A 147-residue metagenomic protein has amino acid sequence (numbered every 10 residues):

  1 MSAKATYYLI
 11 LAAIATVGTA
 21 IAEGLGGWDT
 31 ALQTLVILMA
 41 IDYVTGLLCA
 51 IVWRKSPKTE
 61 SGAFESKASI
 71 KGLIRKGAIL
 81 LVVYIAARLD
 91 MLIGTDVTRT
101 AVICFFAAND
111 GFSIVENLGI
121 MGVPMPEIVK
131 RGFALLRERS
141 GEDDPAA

Functional and structural regions predicted by a protein language model:
S2-I21: The first (N-terminal) embedded transmembrane alpha-helix
A12-G18, I74-R88, V102-D110: Hydrophobic alpha-helical transmembrane segments of multi-pass integral membrane proteins
I21-L32, L89-T98: Helix-coil boundary and interhelical linker segments in multi-pass alpha-helical membrane proteins
D29-V44: Loop-to-helix transition at the N-terminal end of transmembrane alpha-helices
A40-S56: Membrane-water interface of transmembrane alpha-helices
S56-I79: Juxtamembrane helix-capping/reentrant segments at transmembrane boundaries
L92-I120: Hydrophobic alpha-helical transmembrane segments and immediately flanking/interface helices in integral membrane
G111-D143: Canonical alpha-helical transmembrane segment with a positive-inside/aromatic-interface signature
